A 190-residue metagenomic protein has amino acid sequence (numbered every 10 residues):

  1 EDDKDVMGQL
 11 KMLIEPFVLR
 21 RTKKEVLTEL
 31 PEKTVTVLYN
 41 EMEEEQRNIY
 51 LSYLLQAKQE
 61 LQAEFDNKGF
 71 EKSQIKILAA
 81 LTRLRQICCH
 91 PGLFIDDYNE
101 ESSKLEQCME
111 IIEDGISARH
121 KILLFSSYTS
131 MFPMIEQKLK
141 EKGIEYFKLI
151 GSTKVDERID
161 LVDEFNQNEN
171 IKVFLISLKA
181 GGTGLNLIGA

Functional and structural regions predicted by a protein language model:
E1-E25, T34-V35, D66: Conserved P-loop NTPase motor "coupling/switch" region that bridges the ATPase
E1-K4, Q59, K138: Intrinsic structural disorder
E15-V18, K58, R85, E136: Structural signal for well-ordered, non-membrane alpha-helices
K23, L54, C88: A broadly conserved detector of short glycine/acidic/proline-rich loop/turn motifs that flank catalytic sites and bind
T28-L51, F65-L185, G189: Conserved Helicase C-terminal RecA-like lobe
Q56-A63: Cytochrome P450 catalytic domain signature, combining two hallmark sequence patches
